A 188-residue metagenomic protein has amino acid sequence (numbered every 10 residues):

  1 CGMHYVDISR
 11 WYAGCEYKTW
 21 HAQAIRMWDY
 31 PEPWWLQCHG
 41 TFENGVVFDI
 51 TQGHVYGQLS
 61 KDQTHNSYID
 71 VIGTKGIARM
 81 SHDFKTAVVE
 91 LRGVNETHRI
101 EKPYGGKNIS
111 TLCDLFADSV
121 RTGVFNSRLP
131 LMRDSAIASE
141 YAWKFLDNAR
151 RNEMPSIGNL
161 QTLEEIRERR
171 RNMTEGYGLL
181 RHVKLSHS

Functional and structural regions predicted by a protein language model:
M3-V88, P103, S110-F125, W143-K144 (+1 more regions): Contiguous beta-strand/loop segments that form the cofactor/metal-binding neighborhood of enzyme cores
R92-G93: Rossmann-like adenosine-cofactor binding region
E96-Y104: C-terminal "lid/loop" region of Rossmann-like NAD(P)-dependent oxidoreductases
L129-D134: A conserved FAD-binding loop/helix module that cradles the flavin
Y141-R151: Short arginine-rich
